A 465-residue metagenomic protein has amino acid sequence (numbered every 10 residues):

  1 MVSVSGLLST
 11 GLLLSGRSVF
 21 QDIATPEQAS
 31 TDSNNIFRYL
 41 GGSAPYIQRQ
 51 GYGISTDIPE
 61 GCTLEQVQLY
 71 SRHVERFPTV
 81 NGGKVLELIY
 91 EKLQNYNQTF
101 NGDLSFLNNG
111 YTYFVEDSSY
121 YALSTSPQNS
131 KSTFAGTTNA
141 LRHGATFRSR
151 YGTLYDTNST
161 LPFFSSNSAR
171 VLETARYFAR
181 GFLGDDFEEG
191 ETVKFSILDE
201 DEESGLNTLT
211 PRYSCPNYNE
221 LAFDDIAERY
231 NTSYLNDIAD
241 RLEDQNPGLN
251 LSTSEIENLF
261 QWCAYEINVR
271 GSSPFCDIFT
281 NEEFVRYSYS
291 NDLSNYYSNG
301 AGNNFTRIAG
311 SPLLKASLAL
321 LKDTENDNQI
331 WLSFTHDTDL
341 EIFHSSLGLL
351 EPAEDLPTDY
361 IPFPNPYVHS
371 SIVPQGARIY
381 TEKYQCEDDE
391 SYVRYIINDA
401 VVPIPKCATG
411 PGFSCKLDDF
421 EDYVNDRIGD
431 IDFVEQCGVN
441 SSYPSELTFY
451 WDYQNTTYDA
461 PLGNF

Functional and structural regions predicted by a protein language model:
M1-Q21: Fungal secretory targeting signals
V19-P162, S166-W331, T335-F465: Signature for phosphate-centric chemistry
